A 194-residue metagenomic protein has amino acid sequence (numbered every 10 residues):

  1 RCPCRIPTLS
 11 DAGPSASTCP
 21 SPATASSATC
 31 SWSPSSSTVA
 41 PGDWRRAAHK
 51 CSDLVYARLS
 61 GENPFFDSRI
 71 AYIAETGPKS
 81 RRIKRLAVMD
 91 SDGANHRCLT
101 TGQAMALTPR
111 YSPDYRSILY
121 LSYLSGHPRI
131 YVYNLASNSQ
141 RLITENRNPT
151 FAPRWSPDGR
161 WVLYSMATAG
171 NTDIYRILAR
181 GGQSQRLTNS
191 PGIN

Functional and structural regions predicted by a protein language model:
R1-S52: Amphipathic beta-strand/beta-sheet edge segments enriched in Tyr/Trp
W32, R97, R141, S184-Q185: A structural motif specific to WD40 beta-propellers
W44-P78: Pro/Ala/Gly-rich low-complexity, hydrophilic intrinsically disordered segments
E62-F66, P113-D114, P157-D158: Residue-level detector of Asp-centered blade-edge/turn motifs that repeat once per structural unit in beta-propeller
N63, A74-R85, T101-M105, L121-Y131 (+3 more regions): A flexible loop/linker signature enriched in serine peptidases of the S9 family
I70, I118-L119, G159-L163: Hydrophobic beta-strand positions that form the internal "hydrophobic ladder" of WD40/Gbeta-like beta-propeller blades
D90-A94, N134-N138, L178-G182: Short loop/turn segments that connect beta-strands within beta-propeller blades
